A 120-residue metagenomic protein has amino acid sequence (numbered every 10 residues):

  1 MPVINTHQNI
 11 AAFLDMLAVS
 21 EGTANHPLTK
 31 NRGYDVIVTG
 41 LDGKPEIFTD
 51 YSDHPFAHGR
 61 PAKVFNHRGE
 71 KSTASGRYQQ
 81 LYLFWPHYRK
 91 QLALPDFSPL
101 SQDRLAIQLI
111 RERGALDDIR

Functional and structural regions predicted by a protein language model:
M1-P95, R104-I119: Cell-wall polysaccharide-cleaving catalytic domain and substrate-binding groove, primarily in peptidoglycan/chitin
